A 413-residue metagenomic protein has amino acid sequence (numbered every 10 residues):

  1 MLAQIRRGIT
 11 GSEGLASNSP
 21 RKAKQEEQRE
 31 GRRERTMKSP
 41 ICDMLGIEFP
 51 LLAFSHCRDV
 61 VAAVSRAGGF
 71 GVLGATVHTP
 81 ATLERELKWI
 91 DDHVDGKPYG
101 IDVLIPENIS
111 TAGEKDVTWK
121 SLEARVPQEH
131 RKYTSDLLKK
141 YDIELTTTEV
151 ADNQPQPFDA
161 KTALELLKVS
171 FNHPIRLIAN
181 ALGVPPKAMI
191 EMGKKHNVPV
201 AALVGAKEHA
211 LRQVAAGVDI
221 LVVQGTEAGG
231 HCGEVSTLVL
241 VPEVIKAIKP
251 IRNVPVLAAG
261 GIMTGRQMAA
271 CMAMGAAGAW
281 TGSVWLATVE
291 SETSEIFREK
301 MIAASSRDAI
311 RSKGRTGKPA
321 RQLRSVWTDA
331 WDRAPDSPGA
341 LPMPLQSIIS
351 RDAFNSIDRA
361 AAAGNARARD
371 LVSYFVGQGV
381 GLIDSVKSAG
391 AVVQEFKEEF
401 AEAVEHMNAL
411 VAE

Functional and structural regions predicted by a protein language model:
G8-G14, G31: Residue-identity detector for glycine
Q25-R29: Cationic, low-complexity basic patches in intrinsically disordered or flexible, solvent-exposed regions
E34-I251: Active-site entrance/lid segments in N-terminal catalytic domains of soluble metabolic enzymes
F54, L73, N180, A258-A259 (+2 more regions): Thr-Gly-centered strand-to-loop micro-motif
D116-K132, E234-L257, M263-E413: Conserved active-site-proximal phosphate/metal-binding subdomains
V184, I262-M263: Residue-level detector of alpha-helix initiation sites
